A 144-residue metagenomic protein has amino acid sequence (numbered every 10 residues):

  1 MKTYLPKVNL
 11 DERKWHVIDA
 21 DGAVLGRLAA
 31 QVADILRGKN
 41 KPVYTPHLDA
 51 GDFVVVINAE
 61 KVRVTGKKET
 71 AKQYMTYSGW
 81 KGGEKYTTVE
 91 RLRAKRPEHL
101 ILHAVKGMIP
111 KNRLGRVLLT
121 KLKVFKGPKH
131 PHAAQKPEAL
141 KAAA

Functional and structural regions predicted by a protein language model:
M1-K106, R113, K121, P131-A144: Ribosome large-subunit tunnel/peptidyl-transferase-proximal elements
G127: Short, well-ordered beta-to-alpha junction loops that form the rim of enzyme active sites and present histidine/acidic
